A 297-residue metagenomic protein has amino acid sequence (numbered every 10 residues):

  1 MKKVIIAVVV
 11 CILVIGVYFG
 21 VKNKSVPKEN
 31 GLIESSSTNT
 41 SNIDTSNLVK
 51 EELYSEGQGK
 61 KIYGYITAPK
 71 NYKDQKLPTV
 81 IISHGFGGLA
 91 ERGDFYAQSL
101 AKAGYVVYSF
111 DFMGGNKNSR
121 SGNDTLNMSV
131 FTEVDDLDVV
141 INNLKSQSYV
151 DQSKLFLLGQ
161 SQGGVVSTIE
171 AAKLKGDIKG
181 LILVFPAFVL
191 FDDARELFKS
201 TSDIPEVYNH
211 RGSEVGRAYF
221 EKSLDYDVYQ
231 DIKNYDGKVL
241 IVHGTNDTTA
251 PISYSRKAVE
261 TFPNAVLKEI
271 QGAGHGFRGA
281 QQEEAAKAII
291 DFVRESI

Functional and structural regions predicted by a protein language model:
S35-Y72: N-terminal cap/lid segment of alpha/beta-hydrolase-fold proteins
Q75-G85: Short beta-strand element of the alpha/beta-hydrolase
F86-Q98: The serine-hydrolase catalytic nucleophile loop
S99-R120: Conserved alpha/beta-hydrolase
L126-Q147: Alpha/beta-hydrolase active-site loop
I169-A218: Hydrolase active-site cap/lid region
Y235, I241-H243, D247: Short beta-strand/loop motif that positions the catalytic acidic residue of the alpha/beta-hydrolase fold
A273-E284: Catalytic histidine-centered segment of alpha/beta-hydrolase-like enzymes
